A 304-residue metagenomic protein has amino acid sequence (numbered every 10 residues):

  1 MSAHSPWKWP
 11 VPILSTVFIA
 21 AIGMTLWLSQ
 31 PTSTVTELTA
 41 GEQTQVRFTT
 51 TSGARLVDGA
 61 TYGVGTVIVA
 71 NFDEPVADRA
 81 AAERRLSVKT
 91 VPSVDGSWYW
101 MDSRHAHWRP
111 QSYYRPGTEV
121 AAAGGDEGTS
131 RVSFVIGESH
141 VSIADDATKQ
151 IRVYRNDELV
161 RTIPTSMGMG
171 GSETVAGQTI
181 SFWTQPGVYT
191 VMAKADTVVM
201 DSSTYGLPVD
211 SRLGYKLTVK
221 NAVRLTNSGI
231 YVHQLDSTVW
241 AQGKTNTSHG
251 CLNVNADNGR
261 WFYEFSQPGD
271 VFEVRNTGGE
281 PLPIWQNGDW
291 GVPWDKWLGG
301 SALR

Functional and structural regions predicted by a protein language model:
M1-H4: Juxtamembrane low-complexity tails/linkers enriched in Ser/Thr-Pro and polybasic
P6-H140: Acidic, low-complexity Ser/Thr/Gly/Pro-rich repeat segments typical of extracellular/periplasmic and surface-exposed
L56-G59, W108-Q111, G177-Q178, K220 (+1 more regions): Second-shell loop/turn segments in exported
V64, P116, Q185-P186, P268: Short, flexible surface segments
V69, E83, T162, V188 (+2 more regions): Extracytoplasmic/secreted envelope proteins and their assembly/folding machinery, especially bacterial periplasmic
V76, D126-G128, D157, T197 (+1 more regions): Short, charged beta-turn/beta-strand-edge "cap" motif at the junction between a beta-strand and an adjacent loop
S130-W240: Gly/Pro-biased beta-strand-loop elements
E138, W183, D201-R304: Exported/periplasmic cell-wall-interacting domains
